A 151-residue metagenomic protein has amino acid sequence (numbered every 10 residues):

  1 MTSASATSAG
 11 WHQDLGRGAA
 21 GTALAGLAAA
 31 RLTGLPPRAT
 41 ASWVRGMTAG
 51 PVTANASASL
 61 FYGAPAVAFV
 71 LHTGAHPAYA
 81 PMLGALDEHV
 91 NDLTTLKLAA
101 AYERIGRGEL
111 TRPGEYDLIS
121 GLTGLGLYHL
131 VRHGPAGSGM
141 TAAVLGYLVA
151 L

Functional and structural regions predicted by a protein language model:
M1-S8, R38-N55, M82-G108, A142-L151: Long, well-ordered core segments of solenoidal/helical folds
T7-G10, D14, N55, S59 (+3 more regions): Structural signature of alpha-solenoid helical repeat scaffolds
A9, G16, P36, H76 (+2 more regions): Serine/threonine-rich low-complexity intrinsically disordered regions
D14-A28, S59-T73, G114-V131: Well-ordered alpha-helical segments within folded domains of soluble proteins
A29-A41, T73-E88, L130-L145: Structural helix-adjacent loops and short alpha-helical linkers that scaffold large soluble proteins
P36-A58, Y62-P77: Post-signal peptide N-terminal segment of secreted/secretory-pathway proteins
V70, G74-P77, H89-A100, L122 (+2 more regions): Mid-sequence acidic-hydrophobic segments that form the walls of catalytic/ligand-binding cavities or oligomerization
G106-L151: Aromatic- and glycine-enriched pocket-lining scaffold segments that form the walls of small-molecule binding clefts
